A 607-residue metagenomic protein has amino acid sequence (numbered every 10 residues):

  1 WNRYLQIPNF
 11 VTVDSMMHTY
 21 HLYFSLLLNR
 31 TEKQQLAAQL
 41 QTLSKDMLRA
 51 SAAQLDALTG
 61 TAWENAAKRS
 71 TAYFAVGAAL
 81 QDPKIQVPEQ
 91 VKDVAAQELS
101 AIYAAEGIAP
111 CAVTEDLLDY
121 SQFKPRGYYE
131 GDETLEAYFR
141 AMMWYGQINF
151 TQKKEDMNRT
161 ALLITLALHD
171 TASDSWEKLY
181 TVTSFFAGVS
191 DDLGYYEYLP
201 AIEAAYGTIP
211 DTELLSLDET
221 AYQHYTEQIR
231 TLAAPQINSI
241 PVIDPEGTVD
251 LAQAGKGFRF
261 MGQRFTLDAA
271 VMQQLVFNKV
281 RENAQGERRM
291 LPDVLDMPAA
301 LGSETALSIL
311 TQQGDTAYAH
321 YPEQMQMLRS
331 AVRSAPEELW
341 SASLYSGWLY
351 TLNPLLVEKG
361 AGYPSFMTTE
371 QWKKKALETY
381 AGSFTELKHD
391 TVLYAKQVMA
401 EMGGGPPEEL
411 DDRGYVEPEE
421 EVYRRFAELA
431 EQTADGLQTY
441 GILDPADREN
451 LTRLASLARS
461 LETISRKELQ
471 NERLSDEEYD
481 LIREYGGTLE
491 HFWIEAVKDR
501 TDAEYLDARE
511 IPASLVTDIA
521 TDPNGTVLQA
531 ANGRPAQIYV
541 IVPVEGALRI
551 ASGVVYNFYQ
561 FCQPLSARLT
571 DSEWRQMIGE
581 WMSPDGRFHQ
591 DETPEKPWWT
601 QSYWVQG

Functional and structural regions predicted by a protein language model:
W1-G607: Long, non-catalytic protein-protein interaction scaffolds
